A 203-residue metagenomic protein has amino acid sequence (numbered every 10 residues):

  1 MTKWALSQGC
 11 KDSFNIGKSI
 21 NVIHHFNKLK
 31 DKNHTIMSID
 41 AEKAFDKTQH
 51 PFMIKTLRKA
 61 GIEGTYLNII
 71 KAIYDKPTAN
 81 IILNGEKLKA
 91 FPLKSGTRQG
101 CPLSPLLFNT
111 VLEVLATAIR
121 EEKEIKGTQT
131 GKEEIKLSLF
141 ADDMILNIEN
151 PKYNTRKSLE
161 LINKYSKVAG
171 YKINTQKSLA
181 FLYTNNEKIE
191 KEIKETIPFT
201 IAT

Functional and structural regions predicted by a protein language model:
M1-T203: Nucleotidyl polymerases of mobile genetic elements and RNA viruses
